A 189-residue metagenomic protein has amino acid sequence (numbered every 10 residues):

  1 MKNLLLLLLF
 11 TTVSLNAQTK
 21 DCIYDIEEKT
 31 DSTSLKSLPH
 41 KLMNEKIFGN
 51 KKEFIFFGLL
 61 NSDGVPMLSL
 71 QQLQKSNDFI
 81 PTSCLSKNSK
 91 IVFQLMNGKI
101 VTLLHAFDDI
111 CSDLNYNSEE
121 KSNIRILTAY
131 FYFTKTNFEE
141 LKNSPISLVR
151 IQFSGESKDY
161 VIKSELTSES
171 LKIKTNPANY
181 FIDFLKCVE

Functional and structural regions predicted by a protein language model:
M1-I23: Bacterial Sec-dependent N-terminal signal peptides
L15-N61, K75-N77, C187-E189: Sec-dependent signal peptide cleavage junction
E28-S34, V92-Q94, S118-K121: Extracellular/mature segments of secreted proteins
L70-T82, N137: Short amphipathic, basic-aromatic surface patches that mediate peripheral association with negatively charged
P81-S89: Short coil-to-beta strand junction motifs in C2/discoidin
S89-Q94, V149-I151: Short conserved beta-strand and strand-loop elements enriched in small hydrophobics with frequent Asp/Gly
M96-G98, G155-E156: Glycine-centered tight beta-turn/hairpin loop motif at sheet-sheet or coil-to-beta transitions
L103, F107-E189: Internal interaction segment
